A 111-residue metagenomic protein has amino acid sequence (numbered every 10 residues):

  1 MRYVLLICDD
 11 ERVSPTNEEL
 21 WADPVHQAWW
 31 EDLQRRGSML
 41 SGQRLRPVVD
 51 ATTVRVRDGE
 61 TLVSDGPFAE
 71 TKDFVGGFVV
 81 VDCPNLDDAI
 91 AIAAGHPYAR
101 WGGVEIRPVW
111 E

Functional and structural regions predicted by a protein language model:
M1-E111: Conserved, structured core segments of small domains
